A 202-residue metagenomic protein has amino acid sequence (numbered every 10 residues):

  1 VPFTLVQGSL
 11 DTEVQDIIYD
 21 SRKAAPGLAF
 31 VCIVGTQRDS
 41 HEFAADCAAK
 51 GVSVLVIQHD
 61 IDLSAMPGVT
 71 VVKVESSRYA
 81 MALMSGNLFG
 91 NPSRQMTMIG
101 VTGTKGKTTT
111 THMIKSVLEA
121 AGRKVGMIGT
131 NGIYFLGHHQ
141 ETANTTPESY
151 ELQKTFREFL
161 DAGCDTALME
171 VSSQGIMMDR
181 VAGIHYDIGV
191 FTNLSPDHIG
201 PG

Functional and structural regions predicted by a protein language model:
V1-L83: N-terminal leader/targeting and accessory segments in enzymes
A80-G202: Phosphate-binding loop of NTP-binding sites
